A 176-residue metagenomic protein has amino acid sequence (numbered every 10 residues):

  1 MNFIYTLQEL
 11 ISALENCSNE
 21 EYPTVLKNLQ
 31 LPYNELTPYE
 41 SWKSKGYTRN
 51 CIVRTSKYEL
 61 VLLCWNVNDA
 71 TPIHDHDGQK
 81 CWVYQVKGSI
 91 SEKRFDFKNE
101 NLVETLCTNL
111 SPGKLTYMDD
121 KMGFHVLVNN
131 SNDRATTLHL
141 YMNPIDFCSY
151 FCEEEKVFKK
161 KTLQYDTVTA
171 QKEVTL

Functional and structural regions predicted by a protein language model:
M1-L36: N-terminal leader/capping segments at the start of a protein or of a new domain
P38, W42-V67: A short glycine-rich, His/Asp/Glu-containing loop-to-beta-strand
L62-H76, D120-M122: Conserved short histidine dyad/triad with adjacent acidic residue
V67, G78-K93: Glycine- and acidic-residue-biased ligand/ion/polar-headgroup-sensing regions
W82, D133-F147: A short hydrophobic beta-strand segment most commonly corresponding to one strand of the jelly-roll/cupin
F97-H125, L163: Short acidic-glycine-tyrosine-enriched beta hairpin
L127-S131: Asparagine-centered strand-capping/turn motif at beta-strand->loop junctions
K156-L176: Acidic/histidine-enriched, glycine/proline-rich intrinsically disordered or flexible terminal extensions
